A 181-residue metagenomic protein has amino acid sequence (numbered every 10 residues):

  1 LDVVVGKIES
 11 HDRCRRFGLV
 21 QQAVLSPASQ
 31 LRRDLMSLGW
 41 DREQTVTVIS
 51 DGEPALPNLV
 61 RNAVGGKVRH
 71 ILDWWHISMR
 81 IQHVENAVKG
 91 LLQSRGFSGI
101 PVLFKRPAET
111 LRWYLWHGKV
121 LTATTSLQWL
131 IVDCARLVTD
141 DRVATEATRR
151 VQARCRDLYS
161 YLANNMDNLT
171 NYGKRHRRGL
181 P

Functional and structural regions predicted by a protein language model:
L1-P181: Catalytic center-proximal scaffold of phosphoryl-transfer enzymes
